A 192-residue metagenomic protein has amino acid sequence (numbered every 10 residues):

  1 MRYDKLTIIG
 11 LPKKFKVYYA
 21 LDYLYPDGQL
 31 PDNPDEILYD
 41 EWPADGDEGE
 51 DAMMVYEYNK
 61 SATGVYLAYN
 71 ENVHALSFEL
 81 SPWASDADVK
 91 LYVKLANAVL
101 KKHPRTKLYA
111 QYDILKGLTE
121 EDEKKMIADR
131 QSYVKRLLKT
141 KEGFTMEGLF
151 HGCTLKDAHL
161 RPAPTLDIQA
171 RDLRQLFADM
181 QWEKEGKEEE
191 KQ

Functional and structural regions predicted by a protein language model:
M1-Q192: Acidic (Asp/Glu-rich) sequence patches and key acidic residues that form negatively charged surfaces used
